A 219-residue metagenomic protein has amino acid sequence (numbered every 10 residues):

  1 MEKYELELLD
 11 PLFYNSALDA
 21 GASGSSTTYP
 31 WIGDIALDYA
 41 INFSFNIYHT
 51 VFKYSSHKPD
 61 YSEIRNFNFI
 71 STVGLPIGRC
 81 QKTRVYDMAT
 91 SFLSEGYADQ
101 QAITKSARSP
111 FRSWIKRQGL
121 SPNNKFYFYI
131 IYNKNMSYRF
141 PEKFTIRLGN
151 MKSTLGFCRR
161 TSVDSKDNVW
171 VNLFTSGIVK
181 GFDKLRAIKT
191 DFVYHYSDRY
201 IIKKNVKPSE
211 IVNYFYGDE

Functional and structural regions predicted by a protein language model:
M1-F13: Short amphipathic
L9-L12, S56-I77, W170-K184, V212 (+1 more regions): Acidic, glycine-rich low-complexity/disordered segments
N15-W31: N-terminal first transmembrane alpha-helix
S16, V51, Y138-F140: Short acidic, gly/pro-rich beta-turn/loop elements at beta-sheet edges and active-site/ligand-binding grooves
L18-G21, R84-V85, E142-K143, F215-Y216: Surface-exposed beta-strand edges and their flanking turn/coil or helix-capping segments
S26-W31, K53, N150-L155: Short, surface-exposed linear patches
Y29-N135: Extended, compositionally biased
Q118-E219: Basic polyanion-binding and macromolecular-assembly surfaces
